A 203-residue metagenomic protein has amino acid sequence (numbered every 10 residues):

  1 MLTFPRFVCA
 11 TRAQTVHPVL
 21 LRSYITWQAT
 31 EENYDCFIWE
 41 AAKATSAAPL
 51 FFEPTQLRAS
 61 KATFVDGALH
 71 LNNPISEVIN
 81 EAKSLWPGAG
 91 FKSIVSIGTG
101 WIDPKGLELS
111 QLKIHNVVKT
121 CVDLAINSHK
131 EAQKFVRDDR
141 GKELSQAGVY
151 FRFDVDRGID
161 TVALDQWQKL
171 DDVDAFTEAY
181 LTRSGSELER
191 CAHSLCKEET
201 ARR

Functional and structural regions predicted by a protein language model:
M1-R203: Conserved catalytic cores and adjacent C-terminal regulatory segments of lipid-metabolizing esterases/lipases
